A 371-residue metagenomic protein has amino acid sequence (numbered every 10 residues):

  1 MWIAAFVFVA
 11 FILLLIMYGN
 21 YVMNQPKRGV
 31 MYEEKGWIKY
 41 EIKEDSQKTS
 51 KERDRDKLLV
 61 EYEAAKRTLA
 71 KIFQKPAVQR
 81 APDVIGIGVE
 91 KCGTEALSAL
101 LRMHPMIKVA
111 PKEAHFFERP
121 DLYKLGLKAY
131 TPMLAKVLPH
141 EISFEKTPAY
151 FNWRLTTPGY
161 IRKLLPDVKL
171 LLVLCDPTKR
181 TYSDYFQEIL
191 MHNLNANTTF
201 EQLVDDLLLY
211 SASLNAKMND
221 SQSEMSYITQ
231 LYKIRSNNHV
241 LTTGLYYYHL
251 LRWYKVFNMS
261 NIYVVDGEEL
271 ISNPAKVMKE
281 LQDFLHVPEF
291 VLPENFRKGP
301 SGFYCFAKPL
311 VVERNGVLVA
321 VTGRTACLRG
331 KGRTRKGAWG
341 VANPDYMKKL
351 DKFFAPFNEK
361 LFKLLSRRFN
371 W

Functional and structural regions predicted by a protein language model:
M1-N152, L164-V173, P177-M218, Q222: PAPS-dependent sulfotransferase catalytic core
G19-I38, D45, L251-K348, K352: The conserved 3'-phosphoadenosine-5'-phosphosulfate
Q74-Q79, S223-S236, K331-D345: Short glycine/proline-rich turn/loop motifs
K124-A135, L194-E280, F284-E294, V311-E313 (+1 more regions): PAPS-dependent sulfotransferase catalytic domain
T156-T157, T181-F186, H192-N193, K276-M278 (+1 more regions): Short aromatic-enriched loop/helix-cap "lid" or pocket-rim segments at secondary-structure transitions that line
T157, Y246-L250, V277, Y346 (+2 more regions): Alpha-helical packing segments of well-folded alpha/beta enzyme cores
Y160-I161: Membrane-embedded segments
